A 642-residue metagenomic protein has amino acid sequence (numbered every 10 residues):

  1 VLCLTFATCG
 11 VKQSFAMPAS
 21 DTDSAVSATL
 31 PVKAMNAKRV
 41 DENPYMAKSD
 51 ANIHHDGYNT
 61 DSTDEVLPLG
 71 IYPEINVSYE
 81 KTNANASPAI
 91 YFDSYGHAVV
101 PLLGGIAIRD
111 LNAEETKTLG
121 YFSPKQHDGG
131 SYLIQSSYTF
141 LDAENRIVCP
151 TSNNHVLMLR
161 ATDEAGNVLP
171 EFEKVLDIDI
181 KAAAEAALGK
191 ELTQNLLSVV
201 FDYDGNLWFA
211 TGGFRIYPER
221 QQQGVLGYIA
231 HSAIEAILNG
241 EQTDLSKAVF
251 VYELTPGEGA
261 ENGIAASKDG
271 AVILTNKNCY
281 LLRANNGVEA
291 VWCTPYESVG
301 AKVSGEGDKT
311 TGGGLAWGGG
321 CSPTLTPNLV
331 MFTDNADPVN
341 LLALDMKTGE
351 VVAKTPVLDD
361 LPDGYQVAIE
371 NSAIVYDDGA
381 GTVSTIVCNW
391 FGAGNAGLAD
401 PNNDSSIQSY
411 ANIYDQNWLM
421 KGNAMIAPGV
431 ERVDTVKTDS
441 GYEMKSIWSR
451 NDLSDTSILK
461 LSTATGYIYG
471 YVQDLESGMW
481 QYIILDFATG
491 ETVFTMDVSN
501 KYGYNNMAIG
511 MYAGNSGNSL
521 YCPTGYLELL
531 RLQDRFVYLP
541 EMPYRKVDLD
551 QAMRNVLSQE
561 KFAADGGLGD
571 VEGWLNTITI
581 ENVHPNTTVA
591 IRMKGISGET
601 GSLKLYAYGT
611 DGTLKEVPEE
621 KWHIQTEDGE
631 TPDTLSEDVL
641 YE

Functional and structural regions predicted by a protein language model:
G10-P124, S136, A143-R146, N423 (+1 more regions): Sequence/structural signature of beta-propeller modules and their immediately flanking N-terminal secretory/stalk
K81-Y91, Q126-L141, A183-V200, P256-S267 (+4 more regions): Repeated scaffold domains used in trafficking and secretory/extracellular systems, primarily beta-propellers
T82-Y91, Y95-H97, L102-N154, F172-S198 (+2 more regions): Blade-loop segments of beta-propeller domains
F122-G130, E173-E191, G240-G257, V291-L315 (+3 more regions): Surface-exposed loop and turn segments in beta-propeller and other repeat-based domains that flank or scaffold
L329-D334, V339, S372-K501: Loop/turn-rich, solvent-exposed surfaces of beta-rich toroidal or solenoidal domains
N505-E541: Blade-level signature of beta-propeller repeat domains, shared across WD40, Kelch, NHL, RCC1 and BNR/Asp-box propellers
E541-V583, D611-L614: Glycan-recognition and processing domains
V571-E572, G612-Y641: Extracellular carbohydrate recognition and processing domains and analogous Trp-centered ligand-binding platforms
